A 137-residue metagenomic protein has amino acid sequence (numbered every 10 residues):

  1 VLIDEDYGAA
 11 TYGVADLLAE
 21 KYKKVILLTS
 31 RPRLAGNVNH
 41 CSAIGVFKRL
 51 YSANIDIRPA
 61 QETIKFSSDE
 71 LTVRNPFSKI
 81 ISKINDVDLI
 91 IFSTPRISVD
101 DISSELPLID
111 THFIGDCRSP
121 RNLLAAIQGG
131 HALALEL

Functional and structural regions predicted by a protein language model:
V1-V38, R74-L137: Rossmann-like dinucleotide/flavin-binding elements
L27, V38-K65, A134-L137: N-terminal glycine-rich dinucleotide-binding loop that anchors FAD/FMN and/or NAD(P) in oxidoreductases
R31-R33, V46-R49, S68, I90: Short linear motifs at secondary-structure transitions and domain/linker junctions
I44, A53, T72-R74, S78: Short, well-ordered helical secondary-structure segments
S52, R58, S68-E70, D86-L89 (+1 more regions): Active-site lining segments that contact anionic ligands and/or coordinate catalytic metals
P59-T72, I97-S98: A conserved short coil-to-beta-strand element within the FAD-binding core of flavoproteins
